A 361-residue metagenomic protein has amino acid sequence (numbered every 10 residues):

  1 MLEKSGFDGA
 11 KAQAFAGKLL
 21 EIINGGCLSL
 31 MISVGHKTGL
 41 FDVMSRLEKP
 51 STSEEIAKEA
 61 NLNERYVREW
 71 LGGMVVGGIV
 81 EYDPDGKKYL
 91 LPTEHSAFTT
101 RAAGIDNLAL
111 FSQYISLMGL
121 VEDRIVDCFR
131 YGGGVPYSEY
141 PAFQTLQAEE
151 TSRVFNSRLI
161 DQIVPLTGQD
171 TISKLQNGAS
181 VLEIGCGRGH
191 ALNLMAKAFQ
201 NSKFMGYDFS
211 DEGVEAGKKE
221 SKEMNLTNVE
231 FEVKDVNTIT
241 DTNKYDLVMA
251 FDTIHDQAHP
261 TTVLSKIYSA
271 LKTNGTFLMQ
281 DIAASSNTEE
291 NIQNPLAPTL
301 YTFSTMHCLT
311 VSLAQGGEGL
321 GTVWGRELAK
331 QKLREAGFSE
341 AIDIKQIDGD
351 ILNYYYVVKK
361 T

Functional and structural regions predicted by a protein language model:
L2, L108, G119-H255, P260-T262: Conserved adenosyl
G6, A10, G17-C27, I32-V43 (+1 more regions): Conserved Class I S-adenosyl-L-methionine-dependent methyltransferase catalytic core
K49-K58: Short acidic, hydrophobic short linear motifs in intrinsically disordered regions
L62-G73: Short amphipathic alpha-helical interaction segments
S180, G275-T276: Short glycine-centered segments of the SAM/dcSAM-binding site in methyltransferase folds
T261-T273: A short glycine-rich, Lys/Arg-flanked "PGG" loop and its adjoining helix->strand segment in the class I
Q280-E335: C-terminal alpha-helical "lid/dimerization" subdomain adjacent to the S-adenosyl-L-methionine
G337-T361: Core SAM-dependent methyltransferase catalytic element
